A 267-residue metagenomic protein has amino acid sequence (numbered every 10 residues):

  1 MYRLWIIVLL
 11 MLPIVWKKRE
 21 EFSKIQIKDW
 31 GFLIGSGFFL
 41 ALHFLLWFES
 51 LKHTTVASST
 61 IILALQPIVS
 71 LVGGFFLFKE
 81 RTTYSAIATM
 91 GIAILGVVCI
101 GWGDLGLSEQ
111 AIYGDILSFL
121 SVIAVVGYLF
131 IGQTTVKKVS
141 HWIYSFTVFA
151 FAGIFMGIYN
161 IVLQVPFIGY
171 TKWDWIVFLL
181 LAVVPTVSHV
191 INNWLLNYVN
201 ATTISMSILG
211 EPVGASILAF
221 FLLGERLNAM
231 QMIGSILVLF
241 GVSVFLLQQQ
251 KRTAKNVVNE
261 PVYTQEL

Functional and structural regions predicted by a protein language model:
M1-I7, E49-Q66, A111-I123, T171-V183: Structural signature of hydrophobic alpha-helical transmembrane segments
M1-Y2, S59-L65, G132-G153, P185-F221: Helix-helix packing/entry segments at the starts of transmembrane helices
L4, V15-W16, W102, W173-I176 (+1 more regions): C-terminal-most transmembrane helix of multi-pass membrane proteins
W5, G37, A41, L45 (+8 more regions): Hydrophobic/small/kink-forming positions within alpha-helical transmembrane segments of polytopic membrane proteins
I7-G35, F48, H53, R81-I87 (+5 more regions): Membrane-interface interhelical linkers
M11, I34, G73, T82-D104 (+4 more regions): Hydrophobic transmembrane alpha-helices of multi-pass small-molecule transport proteins
I27, T60-L63, K79-C99, A111-D115 (+2 more regions): Loop-to-transmembrane alpha-helix entry segments
